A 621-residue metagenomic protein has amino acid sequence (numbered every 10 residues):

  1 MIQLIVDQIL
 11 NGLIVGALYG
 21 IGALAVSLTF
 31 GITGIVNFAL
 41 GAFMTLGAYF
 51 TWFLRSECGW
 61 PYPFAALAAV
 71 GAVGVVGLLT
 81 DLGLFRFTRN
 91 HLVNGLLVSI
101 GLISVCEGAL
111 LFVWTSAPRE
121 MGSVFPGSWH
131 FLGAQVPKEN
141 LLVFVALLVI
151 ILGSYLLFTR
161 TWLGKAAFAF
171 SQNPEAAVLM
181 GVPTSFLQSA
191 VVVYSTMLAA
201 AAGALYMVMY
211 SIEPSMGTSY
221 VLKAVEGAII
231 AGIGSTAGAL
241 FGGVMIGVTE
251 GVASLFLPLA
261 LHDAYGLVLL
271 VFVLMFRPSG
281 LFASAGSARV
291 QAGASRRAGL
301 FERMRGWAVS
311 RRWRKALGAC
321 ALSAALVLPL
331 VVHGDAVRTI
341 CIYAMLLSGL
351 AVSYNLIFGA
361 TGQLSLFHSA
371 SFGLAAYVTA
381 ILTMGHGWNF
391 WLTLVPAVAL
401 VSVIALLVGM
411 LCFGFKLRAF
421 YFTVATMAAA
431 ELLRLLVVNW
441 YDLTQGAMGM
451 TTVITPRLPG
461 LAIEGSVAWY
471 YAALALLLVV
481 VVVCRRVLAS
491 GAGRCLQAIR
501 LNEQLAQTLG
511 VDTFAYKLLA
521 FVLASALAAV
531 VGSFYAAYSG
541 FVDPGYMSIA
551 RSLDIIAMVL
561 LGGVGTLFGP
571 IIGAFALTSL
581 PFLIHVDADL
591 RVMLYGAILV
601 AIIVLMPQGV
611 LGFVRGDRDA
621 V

Functional and structural regions predicted by a protein language model:
M1-G22, F50, E57-A65, H91-L96 (+5 more regions): Membrane-interfacial amphipathic/re-entrant helices at transmembrane-helix boundaries
L4, V113, G153, Q172-L179 (+6 more regions): Cytosolic-side transmembrane-helix boundaries in multi-pass membrane proteins
L4-R55, L79-N94, I229-T236, L330 (+5 more regions): Single transmembrane alpha-helix segments in multi-pass membrane proteins
Y19-I21, A25, G59-G71, S189-V273 (+3 more regions): Transmembrane alpha-helical segments in multi-pass inner-membrane proteins
V26, G59-I103, A109, F241-I246 (+4 more regions): Alpha-helical transmembrane segments within multi-pass membrane transporters and channels
G74-L78, S99-A117, N140-L141, L152-L157 (+6 more regions): Mid-bilayer segments of alpha-helical transmembrane spans in multi-pass integral membrane proteins that mediate
L96-I100, S104-G133, L255-H262, P278-S295 (+2 more regions): Extracellular/periplasmic helix-loop junction at the C-terminal end of a transmembrane helix in multi-pass membrane
Q135-E213, T236-F241, R314, E464-D543: Helix-loop-helix "hairpin" substructures at the membrane interface of multi-pass membrane proteins
